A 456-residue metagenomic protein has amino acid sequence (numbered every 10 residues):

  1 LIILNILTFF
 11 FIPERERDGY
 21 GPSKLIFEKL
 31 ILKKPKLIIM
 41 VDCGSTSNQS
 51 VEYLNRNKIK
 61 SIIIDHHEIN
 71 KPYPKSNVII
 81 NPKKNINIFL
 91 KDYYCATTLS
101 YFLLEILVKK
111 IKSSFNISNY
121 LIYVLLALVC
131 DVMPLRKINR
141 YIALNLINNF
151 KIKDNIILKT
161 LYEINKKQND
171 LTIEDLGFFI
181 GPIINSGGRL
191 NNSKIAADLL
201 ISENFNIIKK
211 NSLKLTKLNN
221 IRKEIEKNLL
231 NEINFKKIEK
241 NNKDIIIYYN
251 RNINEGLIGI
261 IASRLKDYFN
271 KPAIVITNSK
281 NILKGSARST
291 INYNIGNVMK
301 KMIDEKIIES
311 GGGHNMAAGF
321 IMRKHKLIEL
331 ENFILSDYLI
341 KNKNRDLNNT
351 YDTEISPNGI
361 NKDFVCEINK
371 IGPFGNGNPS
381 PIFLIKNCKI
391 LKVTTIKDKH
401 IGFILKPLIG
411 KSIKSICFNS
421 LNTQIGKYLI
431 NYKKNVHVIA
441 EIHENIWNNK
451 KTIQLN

Functional and structural regions predicted by a protein language model:
L1-L37, R56-K58, K75, V108-N332 (+3 more regions): Hydrophobic helix-and-loop "lid/oligomerization" segment in the mid-to-C-terminal part of catalytic domains
F9, I62, G426: Conserved beta-strand positions in the Rossmann-like core of class I SAM-dependent methyltransferases
E16-D18, C43-S47, W447: Acidic, metal-coordinating catalytic cores used for nucleic-acid/nucleotide bond scission and strand-transfer chemistry
I31-Y93, T97, Y101-K110, N119 (+1 more regions): Active-site cavity-forming subdomains of large catalytic enzyme subunits
V132, N155-I156, D337-K427: A contiguous loop/helix-start segment that scaffolds small-molecule binding in enzyme catalytic cores
N422-I439: Short nucleic-acid-contacting surface segments enriched for D/E, G, S/T with interspersed K/R
N448-N456: OB-fold/S1-family single-stranded nucleic acid-binding modules
